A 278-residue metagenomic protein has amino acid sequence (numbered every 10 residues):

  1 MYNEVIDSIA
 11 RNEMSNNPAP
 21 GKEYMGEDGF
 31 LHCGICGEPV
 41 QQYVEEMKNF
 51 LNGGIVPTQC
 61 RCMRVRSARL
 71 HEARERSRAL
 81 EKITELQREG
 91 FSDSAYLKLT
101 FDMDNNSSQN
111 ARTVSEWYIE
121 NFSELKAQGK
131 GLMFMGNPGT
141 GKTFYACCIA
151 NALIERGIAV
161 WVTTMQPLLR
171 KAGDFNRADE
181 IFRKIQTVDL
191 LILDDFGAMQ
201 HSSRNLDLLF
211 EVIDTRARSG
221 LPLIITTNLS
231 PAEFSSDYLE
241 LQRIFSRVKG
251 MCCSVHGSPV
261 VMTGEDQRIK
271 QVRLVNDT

Functional and structural regions predicted by a protein language model:
M1-N106, N110, I269-T278: A short, basic N-terminal segment
A95, M103-L132: Pre-Walker A (pre-P-loop) alpha-helix and adjacent loop at the N terminus of AAA/AAA+ ATPase modules, a conserved
A111-E116, M135, A150, I154-T187 (+1 more regions): Short glycine-rich substrate-engagement loop in P-loop NTPases that contacts/grips substrate
E124-A146: Walker A/P-loop nucleotide-binding motif
K126, I154, I213, A217: Conserved ATPase "switch" residues in P-loop NTPase domains
I158-A159, T187-L190, S219-I225: Loop/turn-to-beta-strand initiation segments
L168-F175, F196-T278: Replace "adjacent to P-loop NTPase cores in ATP/GTP-dependent enzymes" with "adjacent to NTP-binding cores
